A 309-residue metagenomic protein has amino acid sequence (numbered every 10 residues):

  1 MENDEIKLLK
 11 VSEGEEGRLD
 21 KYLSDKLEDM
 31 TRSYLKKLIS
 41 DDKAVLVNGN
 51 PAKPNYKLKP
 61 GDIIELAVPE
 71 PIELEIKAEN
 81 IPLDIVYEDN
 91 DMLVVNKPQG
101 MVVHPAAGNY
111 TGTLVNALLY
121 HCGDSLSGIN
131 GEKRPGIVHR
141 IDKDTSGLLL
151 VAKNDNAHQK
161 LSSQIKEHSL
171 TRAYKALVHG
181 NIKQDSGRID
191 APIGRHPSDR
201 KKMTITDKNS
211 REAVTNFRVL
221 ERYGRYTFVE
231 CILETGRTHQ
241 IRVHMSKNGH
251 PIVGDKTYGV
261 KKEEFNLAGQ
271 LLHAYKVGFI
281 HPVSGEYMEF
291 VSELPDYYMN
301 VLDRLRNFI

Functional and structural regions predicted by a protein language model:
M1-R188, P192, Y297-R304: RNA pseudouridine synthases
N48-K53, R225-F228, E263: Short alpha-helix capping/helix-loop boundary micro-motifs
G49, V68, V243, K261-K262: Conserved "cap/hinge" positions at secondary-structure junctions
K53-K57, E230, G269: Short, surface-exposed secondary-structure edge patches
N80-I81, I252-K256: Edge beta-strands of extracellular beta-sandwich domains
I85, V178, N216-V219, I252: Conserved hydrophobic positions within beta-strands
G131-S163, T171, K175, D190 (+2 more regions): The conserved catalytic core of RNA pseudouridine synthases
T204, G254-N266: Short, surface-exposed loop/helix-turn segments at secondary-structure junctions that function as lids/hinges flanking
